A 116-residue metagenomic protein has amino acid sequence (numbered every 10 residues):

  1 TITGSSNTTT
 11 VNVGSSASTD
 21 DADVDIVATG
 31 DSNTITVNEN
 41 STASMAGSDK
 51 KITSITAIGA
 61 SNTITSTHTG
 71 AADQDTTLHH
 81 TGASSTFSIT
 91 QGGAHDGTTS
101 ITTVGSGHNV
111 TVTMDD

Functional and structural regions predicted by a protein language model:
T1-D116: Low-complexity repeat regions of mature extracellularly deployed or surface/particle-associated proteins
